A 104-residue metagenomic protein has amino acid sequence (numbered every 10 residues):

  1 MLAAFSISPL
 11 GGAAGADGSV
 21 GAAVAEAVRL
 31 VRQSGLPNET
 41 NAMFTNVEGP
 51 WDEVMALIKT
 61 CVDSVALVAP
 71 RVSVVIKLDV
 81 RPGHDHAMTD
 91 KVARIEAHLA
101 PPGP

Functional and structural regions predicted by a protein language model:
M1-P104: N-terminal intrinsically disordered, cationic/polar leader segments that include organellar targeting peptides
